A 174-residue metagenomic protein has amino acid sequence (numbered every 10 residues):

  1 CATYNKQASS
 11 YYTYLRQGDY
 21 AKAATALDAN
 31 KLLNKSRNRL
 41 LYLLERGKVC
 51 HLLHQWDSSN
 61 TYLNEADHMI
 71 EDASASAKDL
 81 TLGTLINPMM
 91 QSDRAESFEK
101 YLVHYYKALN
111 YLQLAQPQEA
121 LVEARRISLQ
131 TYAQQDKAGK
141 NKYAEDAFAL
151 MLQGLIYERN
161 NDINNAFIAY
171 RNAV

Functional and structural regions predicted by a protein language model:
C1-K22, A29-K31: Bacterial Sec signal peptide processing site at the extreme N-terminus
Y4, N38-L41, D93-Y101, K140 (+1 more regions): Start-of-helix signal in alpha-solenoid helical-repeat scaffolds, especially tetratricopeptide repeats
S9, E45, V49-L52, E99-Y106 (+2 more regions): "A position-specific structural signal for the A-helix of alpha-solenoid helical repeats
Y20-A21, W56, P117, I163: TPR-repeat structural position
A26-D28, L63, I70, A124 (+3 more regions): Inward-facing hydrophobic residues that define packing positions of alpha-helical scaffold repeats
L27-N60: N-terminal, post-signal-peptide region of Sec/Tat-exported proteins
A29-R37, E71-A95, Y132-K142: Flexible helix-coil transition and linker loops at the boundaries of alpha-helical arrays
